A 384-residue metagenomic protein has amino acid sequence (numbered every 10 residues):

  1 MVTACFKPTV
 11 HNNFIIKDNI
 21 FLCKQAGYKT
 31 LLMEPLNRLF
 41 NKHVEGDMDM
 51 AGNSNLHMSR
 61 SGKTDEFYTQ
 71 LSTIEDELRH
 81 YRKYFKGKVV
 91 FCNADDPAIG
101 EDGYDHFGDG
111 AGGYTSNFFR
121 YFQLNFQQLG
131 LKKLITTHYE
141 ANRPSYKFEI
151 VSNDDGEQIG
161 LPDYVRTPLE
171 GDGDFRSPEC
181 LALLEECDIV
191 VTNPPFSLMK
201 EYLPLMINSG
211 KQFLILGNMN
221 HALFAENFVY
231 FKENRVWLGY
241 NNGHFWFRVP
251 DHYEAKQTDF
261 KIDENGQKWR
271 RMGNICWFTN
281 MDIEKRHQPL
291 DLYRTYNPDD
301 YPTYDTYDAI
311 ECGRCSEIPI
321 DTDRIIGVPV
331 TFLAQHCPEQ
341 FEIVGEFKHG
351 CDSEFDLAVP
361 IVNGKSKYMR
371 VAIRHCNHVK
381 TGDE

Functional and structural regions predicted by a protein language model:
A4, T9, N13, F21-C23 (+1 more regions): Class I S-adenosyl-L-methionine-dependent methyltransferase catalytic core
